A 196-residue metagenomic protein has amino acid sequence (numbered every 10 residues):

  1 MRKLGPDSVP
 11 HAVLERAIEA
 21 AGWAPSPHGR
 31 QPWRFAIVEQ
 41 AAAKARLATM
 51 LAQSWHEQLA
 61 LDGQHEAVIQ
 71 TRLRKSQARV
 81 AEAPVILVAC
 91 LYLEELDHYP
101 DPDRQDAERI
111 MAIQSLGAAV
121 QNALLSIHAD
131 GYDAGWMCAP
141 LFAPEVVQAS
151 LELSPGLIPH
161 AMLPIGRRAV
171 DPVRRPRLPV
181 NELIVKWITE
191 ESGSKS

Functional and structural regions predicted by a protein language model:
M1, I158-S196: C-terminal helix-cap and adjacent tail motif
M1-D7: Generic N-terminal amphipathic, Lys/Arg-enriched alpha-helix
L14-E19: Short amphipathic alpha-helical segments
A21, L87, L93, R104-A149: Small-aliphatic-rich amphipathic alpha-helix that forms the alpha element of a beta-alpha
G22-G29: Glycine-rich phosphate/pyrophosphate-binding beta-alpha loops
R34-L116: Glycine/small-residue-rich phosphate/adenosyl-binding loop
K75-A78, A149-L153: A generic local secondary-structure boundary/capping motif
H98-P102, V146, R175: A short secondary-structure junction signal
